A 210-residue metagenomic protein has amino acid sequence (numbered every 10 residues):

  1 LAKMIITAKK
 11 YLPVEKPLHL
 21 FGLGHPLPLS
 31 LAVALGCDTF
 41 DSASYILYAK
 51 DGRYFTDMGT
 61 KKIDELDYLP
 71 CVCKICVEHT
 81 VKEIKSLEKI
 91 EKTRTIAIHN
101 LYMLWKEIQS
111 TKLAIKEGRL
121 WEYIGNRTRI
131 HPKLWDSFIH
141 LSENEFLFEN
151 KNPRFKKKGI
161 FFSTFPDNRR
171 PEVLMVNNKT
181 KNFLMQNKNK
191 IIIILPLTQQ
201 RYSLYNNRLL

Functional and structural regions predicted by a protein language model:
L1-K74: Glycine-rich phosphate/ribose-binding loops and adjacent secondary-structure elements that form binding surfaces
C73-L210: C-terminal extensions of enzymes
